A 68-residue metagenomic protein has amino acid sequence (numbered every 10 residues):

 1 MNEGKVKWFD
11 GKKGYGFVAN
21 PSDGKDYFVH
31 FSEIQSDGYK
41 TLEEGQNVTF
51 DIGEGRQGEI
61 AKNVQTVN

Functional and structural regions predicted by a protein language model:
M1-E3: Short coil-to-beta-strand transition motifs
G11, S36, T66: Short, conserved catalytic or interaction motifs in soluble domains
A19-Y27: OB-fold (S1/OB) nucleic-acid-binding surfaces
D26-D37: Beta-strand/loop nucleic-acid-binding surfaces
D37-T49: Short nucleic-acid-contacting surface segments enriched for D/E, G, S/T with interspersed K/R
E54-N68: OB-fold/S1-family single-stranded nucleic acid-binding modules
